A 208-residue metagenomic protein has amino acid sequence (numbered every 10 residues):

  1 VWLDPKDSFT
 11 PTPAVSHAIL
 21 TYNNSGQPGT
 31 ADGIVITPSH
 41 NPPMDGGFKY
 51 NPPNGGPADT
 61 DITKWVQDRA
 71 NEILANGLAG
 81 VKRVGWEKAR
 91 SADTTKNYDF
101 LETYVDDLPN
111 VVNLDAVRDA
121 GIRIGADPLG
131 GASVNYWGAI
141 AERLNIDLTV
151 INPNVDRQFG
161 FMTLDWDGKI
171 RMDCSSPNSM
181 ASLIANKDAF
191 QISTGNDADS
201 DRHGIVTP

Functional and structural regions predicted by a protein language model:
V1-L3, G26-Q27: A glycine-rich helix N-cap at a beta->alpha junction
W2-H17, M44, Y50-I73, W86-P208: Phosphate-binding chemistry for phosphorylated carbohydrates and sugar-nucleotides
A18-Y50, D59: Hydrophobic or amphipathic alpha-helical targeting/insertion segments
T21-I34, L78, G168-A181: A polyampholytic, Gly/Pro-enriched intrinsically disordered region
G77-V81, E142: Accessory alpha-helical/coil subdomains and C-terminal extensions that flank or cap enzyme catalytic cores
